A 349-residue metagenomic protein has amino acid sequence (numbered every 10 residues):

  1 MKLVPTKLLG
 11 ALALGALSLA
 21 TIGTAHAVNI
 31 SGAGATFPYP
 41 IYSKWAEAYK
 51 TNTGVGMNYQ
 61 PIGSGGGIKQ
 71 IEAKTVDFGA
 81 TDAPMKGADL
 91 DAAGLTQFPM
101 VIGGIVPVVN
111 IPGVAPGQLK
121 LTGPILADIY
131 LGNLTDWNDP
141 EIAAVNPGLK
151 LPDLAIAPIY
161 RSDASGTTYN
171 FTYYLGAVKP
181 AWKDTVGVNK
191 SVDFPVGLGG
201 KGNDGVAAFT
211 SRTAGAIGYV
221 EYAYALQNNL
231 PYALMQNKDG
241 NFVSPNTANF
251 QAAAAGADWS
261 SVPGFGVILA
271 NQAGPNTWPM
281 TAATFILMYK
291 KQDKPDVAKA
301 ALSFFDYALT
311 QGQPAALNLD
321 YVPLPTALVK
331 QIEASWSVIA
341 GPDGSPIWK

Functional and structural regions predicted by a protein language model:
M1, A20-G23, I68-K69: A general, composition-driven signal for non-globular sequence regions
M1-L12: Bacterial N-terminal signal peptides that target proteins for export
K7, L19-A27: Sec/Tat signal peptide C-region and signal peptidase I cleavage site
H26-K349: Flexible loop/hinge segments at secondary-structure junctions
